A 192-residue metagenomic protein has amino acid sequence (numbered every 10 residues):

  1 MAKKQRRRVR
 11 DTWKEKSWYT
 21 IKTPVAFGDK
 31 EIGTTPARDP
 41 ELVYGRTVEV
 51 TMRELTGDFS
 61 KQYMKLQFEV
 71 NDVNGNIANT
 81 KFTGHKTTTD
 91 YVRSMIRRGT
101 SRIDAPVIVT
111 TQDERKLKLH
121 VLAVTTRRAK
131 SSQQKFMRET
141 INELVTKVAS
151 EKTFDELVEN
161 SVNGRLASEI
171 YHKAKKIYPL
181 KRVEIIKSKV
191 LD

Functional and structural regions predicted by a protein language model:
M1-K3, D192: Short acidic DE-rich linear segments
K3-T126: Hydrophobic-cavity lipid-handling domains and compact docking modules
S17, S60, S94, S101 (+5 more regions): Generic serine detector
A78-F82, R97-T100, R127-F136, E156-G164: Ordered, soluble secondary-structure elements with a strong preference for glycine-centered loop motifs and nearby
T87-V92, K130, T153, L191: General structural signal for secondary-structure boundaries
T110-F154: Short acidic, glycine/tyrosine-flanked loop/strand segments centered on an H-E-D-like triad
K135-D192: Positively charged, low-complexity, intrinsically disordered RNA-binding extensions
